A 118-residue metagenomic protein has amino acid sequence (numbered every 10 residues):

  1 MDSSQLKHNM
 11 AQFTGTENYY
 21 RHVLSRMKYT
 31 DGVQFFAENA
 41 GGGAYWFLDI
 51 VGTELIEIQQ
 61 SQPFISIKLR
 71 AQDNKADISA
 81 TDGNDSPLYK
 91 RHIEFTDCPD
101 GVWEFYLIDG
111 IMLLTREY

Functional and structural regions predicted by a protein language model:
M1-R91: N-terminal "domain-start" segment
A80-Y118: Short, compact, well-ordered microdomains
